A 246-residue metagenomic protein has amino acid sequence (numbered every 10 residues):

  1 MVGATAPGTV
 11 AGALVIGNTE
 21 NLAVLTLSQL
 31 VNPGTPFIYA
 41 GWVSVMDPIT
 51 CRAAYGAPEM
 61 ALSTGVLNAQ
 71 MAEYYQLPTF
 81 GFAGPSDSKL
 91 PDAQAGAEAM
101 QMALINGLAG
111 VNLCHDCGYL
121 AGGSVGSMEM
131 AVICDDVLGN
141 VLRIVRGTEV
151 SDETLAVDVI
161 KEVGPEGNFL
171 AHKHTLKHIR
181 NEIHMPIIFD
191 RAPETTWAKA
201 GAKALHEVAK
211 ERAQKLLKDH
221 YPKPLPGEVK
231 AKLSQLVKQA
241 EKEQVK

Functional and structural regions predicted by a protein language model:
M1-V137: Glycine-rich anion/phosphate-binding loop at the beta-strand->alpha-helix junction
E129-K246: Catalytic-core signal marking the mid-to-C-terminal active-site face
